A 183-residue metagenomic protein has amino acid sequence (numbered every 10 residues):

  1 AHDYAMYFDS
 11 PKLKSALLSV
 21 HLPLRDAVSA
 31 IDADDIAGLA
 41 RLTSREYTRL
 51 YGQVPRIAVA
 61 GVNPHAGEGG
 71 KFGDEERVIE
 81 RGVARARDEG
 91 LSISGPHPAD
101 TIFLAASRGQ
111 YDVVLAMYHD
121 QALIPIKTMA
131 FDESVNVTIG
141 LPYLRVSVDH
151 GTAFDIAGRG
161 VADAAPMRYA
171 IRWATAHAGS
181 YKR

Functional and structural regions predicted by a protein language model:
A1-R183: Anion-binding alpha/beta catalytic cores of soluble intermediary-metabolism enzymes, centered on
